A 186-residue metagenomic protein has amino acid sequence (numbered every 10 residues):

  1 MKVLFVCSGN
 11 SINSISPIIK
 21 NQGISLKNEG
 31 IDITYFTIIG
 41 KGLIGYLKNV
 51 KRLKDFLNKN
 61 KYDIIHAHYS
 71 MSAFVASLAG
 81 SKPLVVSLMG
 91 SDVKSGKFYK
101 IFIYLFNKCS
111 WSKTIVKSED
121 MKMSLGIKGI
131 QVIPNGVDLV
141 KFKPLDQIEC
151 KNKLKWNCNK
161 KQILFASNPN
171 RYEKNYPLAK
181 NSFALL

Functional and structural regions predicted by a protein language model:
L4, W156-K174, K180-L185: Conserved donor-binding/catalytic core segment of Leloir-type glycosyltransferases
C7-I19, V93-S95, R171-K174: A short, glycine/small-residue-rich beta-strand->loop->alpha-helix junction that serves as a flexible
S14-L26, A179-S182: Short amphipathic alpha-helix
I39-K41, A73-F74, L84-Y99: A short, histidine- and acid-enriched strand-loop-helix "catalytic/donor-clamping" loop that lines the nucleotide-sugar
K54-D55, K97-T114: Membrane-proximal helix-turn-helix segments that form the acceptor-binding/catalytic region of lipid-linked
I64-H66, L78-K94, T114-I115: Active-site proximal beta-strand in glycosyltransferases
A67-S72: Short His-centered aromatic/hydrophobic patch
C109-Q147, Q162: Donor nucleotide-sugar binding/catalytic pocket of nucleotide-sugar-dependent glycosyltransferases
